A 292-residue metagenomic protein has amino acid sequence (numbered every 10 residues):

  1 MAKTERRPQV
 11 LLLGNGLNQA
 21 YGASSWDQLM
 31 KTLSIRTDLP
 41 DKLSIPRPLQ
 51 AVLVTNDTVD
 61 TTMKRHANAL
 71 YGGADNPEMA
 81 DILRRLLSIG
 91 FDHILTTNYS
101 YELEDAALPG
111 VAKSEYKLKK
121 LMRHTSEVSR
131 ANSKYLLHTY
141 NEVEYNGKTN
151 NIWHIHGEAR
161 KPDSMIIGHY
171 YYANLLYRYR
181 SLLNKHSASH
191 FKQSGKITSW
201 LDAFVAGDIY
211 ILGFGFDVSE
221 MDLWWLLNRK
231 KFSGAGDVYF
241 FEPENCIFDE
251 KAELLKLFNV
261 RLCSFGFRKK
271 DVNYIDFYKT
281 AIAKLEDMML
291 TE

Functional and structural regions predicted by a protein language model:
M1-L12, G16-Y21, W26, I35-R36 (+6 more regions): SIR2/sirtuin-family catalytic core signature
E5-T55, E104-H138: Adenosine ribonucleotide-centric catalytic and binding domains
L33, L70, M122-T125, H156-A159 (+2 more regions): Residues at the C-termini of beta-strands that transition into short coil/loop
I35-T55, T149-H169, S194-T198: Short, compositionally biased "basic patch" segments
L43-P46, Q50-D57, Y71-A74, I82-L83 (+2 more regions): Structured, acidic catalytic/metal-binding patches in enzyme active sites
Q50-N76, N174-F191: Glycine-rich phosphate-binding "P-loop"
S88-Y170: Extended, H/D-rich, highly charged conserved domains that either
S164, Y172-F204, V218: Acidic, metal/cofactor-coordinating or nucleic-acid-engaging core segments within structured domains
